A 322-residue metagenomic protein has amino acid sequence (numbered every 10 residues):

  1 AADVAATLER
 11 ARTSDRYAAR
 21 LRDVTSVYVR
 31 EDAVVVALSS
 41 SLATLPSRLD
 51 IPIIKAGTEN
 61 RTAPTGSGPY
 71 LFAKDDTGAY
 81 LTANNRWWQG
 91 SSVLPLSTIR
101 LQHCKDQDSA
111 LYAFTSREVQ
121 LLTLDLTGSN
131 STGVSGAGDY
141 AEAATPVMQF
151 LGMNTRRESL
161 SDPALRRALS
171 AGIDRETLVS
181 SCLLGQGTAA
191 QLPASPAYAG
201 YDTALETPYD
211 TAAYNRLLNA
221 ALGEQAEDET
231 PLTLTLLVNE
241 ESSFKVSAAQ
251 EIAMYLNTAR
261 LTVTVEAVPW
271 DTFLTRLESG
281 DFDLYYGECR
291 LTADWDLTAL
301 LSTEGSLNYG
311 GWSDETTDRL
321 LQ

Functional and structural regions predicted by a protein language model:
A1-R16, S159-S161: Aromatic- and charge-enriched surface segment that lines or borders ligand/interaction sites
R16-T58: Surface-exposed binding/hinge segments that line and control ligand-binding clefts or catalytic entry sites
R20, V27-V29, T264-F273, T298-Q322: Extracytoplasmic/peripheral linker and loop segments enriched in polar/acidic and small residues with frequent Thr/Pro
L42-T98, D106-S109: Gly/Pro-rich hinge or "lid" segments in bacterial periplasmic/extracellular proteins
T82-W88, A143-A168, G172, S181: A bilobed periplasmic-binding-protein/Venus flytrap-type ligand-binding module shared by bacterial periplasmic
R86-T132, T262: Ligand-site clamp/hinge motif
D108-V119, V134-S135, P163-A164, S247-A259 (+1 more regions): Short helices/loops that flank or line small-molecule/ion binding pockets
S161-M254: Append "and occasionally in soluble cytosolic enzymes with long acidic Gly/Pro-rich linkers
